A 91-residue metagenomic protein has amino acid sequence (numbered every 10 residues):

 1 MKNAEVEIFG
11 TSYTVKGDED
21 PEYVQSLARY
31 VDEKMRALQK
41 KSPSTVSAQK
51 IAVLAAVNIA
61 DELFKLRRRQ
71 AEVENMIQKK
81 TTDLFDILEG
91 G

Functional and structural regions predicted by a protein language model:
A4-V6: Short acidic-hydrophobic surface loop/beta-edge motif
I8, V15-E19, A28-T45, A55-I59: Compact, glycine-rich, soluble single-domain proteins
V15-D18, E22, V57, F64 (+2 more regions): Register-specific recognition of a single heptad position within extended alpha-helical repeats
E22-R29, K50, Q78: Alpha-helix N-cap/helix-start motif at coil-to-helix transitions, marked by capping-box chemistry
K34-K41, L66, I87, G91: Conserved, well-folded catalytic cores of nucleic-acid-processing and energy-transducing macromolecular machines
S44-L54, M76-K79: Glycine/charge-rich, flexible interdomain linkers and switch-proximal surface loops that mediate coupling
D61-E89: C-terminal structural segments of small proteins and small subunits
